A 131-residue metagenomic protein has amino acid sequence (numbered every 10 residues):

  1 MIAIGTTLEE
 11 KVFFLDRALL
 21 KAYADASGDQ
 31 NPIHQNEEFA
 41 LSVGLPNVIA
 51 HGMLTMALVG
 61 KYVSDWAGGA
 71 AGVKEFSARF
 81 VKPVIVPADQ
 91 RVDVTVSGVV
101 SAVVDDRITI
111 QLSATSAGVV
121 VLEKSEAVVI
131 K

Functional and structural regions predicted by a protein language model:
M1-A50: Catalytic strand-loop segment that frames the active site of acyl-thioester-processing enzymes
M1-L8, A88-K131: HotDog/MaoC-like acyl-thioester-processing domains
E10, V73-E75, K124: Hydrophobic residues on conserved beta-strands that form the core of alpha/beta folds
V12-F14, R79, V128-I130: Generic structural detector for well-ordered beta-strands
R17-A18, A40, M56, S64 (+1 more regions): Generic secondary-structure boundary signal with a strong preference for alpha-helix termini
V43-P46, M56-T95: Hydrophobic beta-strand-centered segment that forms part of the acyl-chain substrate-binding groove
